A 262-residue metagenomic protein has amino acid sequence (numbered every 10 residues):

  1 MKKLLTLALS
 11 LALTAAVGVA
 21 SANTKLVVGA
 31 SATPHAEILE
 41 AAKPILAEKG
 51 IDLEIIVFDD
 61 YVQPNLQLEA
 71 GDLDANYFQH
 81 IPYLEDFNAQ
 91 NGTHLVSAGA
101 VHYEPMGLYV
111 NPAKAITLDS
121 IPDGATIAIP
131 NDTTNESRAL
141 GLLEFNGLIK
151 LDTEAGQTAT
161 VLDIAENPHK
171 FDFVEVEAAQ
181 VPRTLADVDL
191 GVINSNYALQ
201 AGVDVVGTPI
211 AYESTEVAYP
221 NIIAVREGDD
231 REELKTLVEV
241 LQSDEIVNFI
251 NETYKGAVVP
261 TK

Functional and structural regions predicted by a protein language model:
N23-T33, I51-V57, T126-I127: Short, well-ordered beta-strand elements
I56-L66, A155-R183: Short helix-initiation/N-cap motifs at beta->coil->alpha
Y61-G92, K114, A198-G202: Pocket-flanking alpha-helical
E69-Q79, A125, L148, H169-F171 (+1 more regions): Alpha-to-beta junction loops
D86-A98, N111-A115, D187, V192 (+1 more regions): Ligand-binding "clamshell"
A98-I149, V247: A conserved helix-loop-strand patch within extracytoplasmic ligand-binding domains of the periplasmic binding
A100-V110, L199-E239, D244, V258-K262: Periplasmic-binding protein-like
N135-E144, L241-T261: Periplasmic-binding protein-like
